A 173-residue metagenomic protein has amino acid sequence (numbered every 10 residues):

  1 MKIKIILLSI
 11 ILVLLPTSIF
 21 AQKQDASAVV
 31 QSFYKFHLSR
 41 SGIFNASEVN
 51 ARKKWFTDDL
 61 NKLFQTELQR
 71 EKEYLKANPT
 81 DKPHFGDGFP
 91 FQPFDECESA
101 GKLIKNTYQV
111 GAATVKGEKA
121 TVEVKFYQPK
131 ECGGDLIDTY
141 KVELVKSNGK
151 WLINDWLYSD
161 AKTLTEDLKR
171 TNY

Functional and structural regions predicted by a protein language model:
M1-Q24: Bacterial Sec-dependent N-terminal signal peptides
F20, S41-G42, R70-N78, L136-Y140: Short, charged low-complexity linear motifs
F20-A28, K141-S147: N-terminal helix-cap/turn-to-beta initiation motif at the start of protein domains
D25-S41: Short, aromatic-enriched amphipathic alpha-helices that serve as compact interaction elements
R40-R52: Surface-exposed patches in mature extracellular/periplasmic domains of secreted proteins
V49-L63: Amphipathic alpha-helical surface "interface" segments used for docking/oligomerization or membrane association within
T57, F64-C132: Surface-exposed, charged secondary-structure patches
V115-K141, S147-N148, L152-Y173: Low-complexity, intrinsically disordered terminal/linker segments enriched in charged and Gly/Pro repeats
